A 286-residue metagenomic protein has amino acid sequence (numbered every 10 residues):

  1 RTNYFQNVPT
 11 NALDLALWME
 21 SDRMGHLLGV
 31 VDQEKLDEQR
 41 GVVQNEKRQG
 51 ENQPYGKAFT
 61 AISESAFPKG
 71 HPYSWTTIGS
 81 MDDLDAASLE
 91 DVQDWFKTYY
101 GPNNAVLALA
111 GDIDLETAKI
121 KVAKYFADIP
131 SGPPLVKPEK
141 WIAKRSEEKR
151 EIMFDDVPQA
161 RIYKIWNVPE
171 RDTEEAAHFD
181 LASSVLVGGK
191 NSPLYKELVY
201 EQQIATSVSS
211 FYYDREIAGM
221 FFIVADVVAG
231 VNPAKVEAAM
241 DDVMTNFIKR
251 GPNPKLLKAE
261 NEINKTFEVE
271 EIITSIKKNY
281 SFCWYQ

Functional and structural regions predicted by a protein language model:
R1-M24, Y55-D82, N104-A110, Q159-E170 (+1 more regions): M16 family metallopeptidases and their MPP-like homologs
L27-L28, K69, P102, V106-E170 (+2 more regions): An aromatic/glycine/proline-enriched structural segment found at the starts of mature extracellular/organellar domains
L28-V31, K35-L36, A87: Peptidyl-prolyl cis-trans isomerase
R48, Q53, E64, P134-N191 (+1 more regions): His/Glu-based metal-binding/catalytic segments typifying zinc-dependent metallopeptidases
F96: Conserved, carboxylate-rich catalytic/transport cores that coordinate ions
L115-K119, E174, N232-A234: Extracytoplasmic/secreted cell-surface and envelope-processing proteins
